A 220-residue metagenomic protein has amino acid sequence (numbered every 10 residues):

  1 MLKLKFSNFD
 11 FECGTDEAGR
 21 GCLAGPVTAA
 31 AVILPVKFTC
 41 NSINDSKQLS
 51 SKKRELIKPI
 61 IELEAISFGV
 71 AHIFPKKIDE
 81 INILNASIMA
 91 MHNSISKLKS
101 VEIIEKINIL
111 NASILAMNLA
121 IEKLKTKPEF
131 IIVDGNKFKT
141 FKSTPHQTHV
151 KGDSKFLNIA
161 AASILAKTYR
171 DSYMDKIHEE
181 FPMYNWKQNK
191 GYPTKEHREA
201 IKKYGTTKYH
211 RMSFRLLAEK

Functional and structural regions predicted by a protein language model:
M1-K220: RNase H-like, Mg2+-dependent phosphodiesterase core, and more generally RNA phosphate-backbone-engaging helix-loop
